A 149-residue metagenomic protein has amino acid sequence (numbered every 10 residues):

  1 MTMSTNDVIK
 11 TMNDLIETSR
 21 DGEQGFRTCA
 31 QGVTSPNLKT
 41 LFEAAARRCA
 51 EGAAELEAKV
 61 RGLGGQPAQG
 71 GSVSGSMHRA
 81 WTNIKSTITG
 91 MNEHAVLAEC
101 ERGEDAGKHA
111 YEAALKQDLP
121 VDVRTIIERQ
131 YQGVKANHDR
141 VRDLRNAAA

Functional and structural regions predicted by a protein language model:
M1-A149: Amphipathic alpha-helical hairpins
